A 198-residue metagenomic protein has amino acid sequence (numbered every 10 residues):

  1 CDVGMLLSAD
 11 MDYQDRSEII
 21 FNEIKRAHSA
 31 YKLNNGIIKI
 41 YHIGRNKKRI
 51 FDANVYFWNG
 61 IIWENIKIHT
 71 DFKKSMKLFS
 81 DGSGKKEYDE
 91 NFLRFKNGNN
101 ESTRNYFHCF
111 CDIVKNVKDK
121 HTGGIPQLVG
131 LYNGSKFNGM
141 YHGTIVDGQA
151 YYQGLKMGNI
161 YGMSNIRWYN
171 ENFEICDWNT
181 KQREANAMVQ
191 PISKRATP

Functional and structural regions predicted by a protein language model:
C1-P198: N-terminal nucleophile
